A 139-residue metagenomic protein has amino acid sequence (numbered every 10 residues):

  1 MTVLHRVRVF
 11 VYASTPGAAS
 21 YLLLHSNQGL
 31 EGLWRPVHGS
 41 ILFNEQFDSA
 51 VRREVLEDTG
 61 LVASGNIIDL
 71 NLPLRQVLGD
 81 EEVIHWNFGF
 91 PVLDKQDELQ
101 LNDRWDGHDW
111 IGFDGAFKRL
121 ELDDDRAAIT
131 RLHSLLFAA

Functional and structural regions predicted by a protein language model:
M1-P36: N-terminal strand-loop-strand
L4-H5, A13, L72-E98, D109: Active-site-adjacent beta-strand/loop module that shapes the phosphate/pyrophosphate-binding cleft
T15-A18, G29-E31, L42, G89-D97: Short, charged/polar surface micro-motifs in flexible loops or helix N-caps
H25-S26, R53-E57, D109: Short, cationic motifs built from Arg/Lys/His that form the positively charged side of catalytic pockets
P36-L70: The catalytic Nudix box helix
N87, E98-L132: NUDIX/MutT-family hydrolases
S134-A139: Generic C-terminal helix-cap and adjacent flexible tail
